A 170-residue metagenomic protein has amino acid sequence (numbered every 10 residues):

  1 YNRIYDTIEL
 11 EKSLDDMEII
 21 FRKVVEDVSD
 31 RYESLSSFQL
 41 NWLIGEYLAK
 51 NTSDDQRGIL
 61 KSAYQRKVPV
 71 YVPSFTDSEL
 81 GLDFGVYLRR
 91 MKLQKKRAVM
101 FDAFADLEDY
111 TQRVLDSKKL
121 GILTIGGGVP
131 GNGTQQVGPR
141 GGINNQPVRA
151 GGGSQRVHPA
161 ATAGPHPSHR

Functional and structural regions predicted by a protein language model:
Y1, Y87-L88, G138-G142: A glycine- and small-aliphatic-rich helix-loop capping segment at beta-alpha/alpha-beta transitions that lines
Y1-L80: Ligand-binding beta-strand-loop-alpha-helix segment within the catalytic cores of soluble metabolic enzymes
D15-I19, L35, D54, G58 (+3 more regions): Conserved active-site and cofactor/substrate-binding residues in soluble primary-metabolism enzymes
Y64, V114-K118, G141: Flexible, charged surface loops at secondary-structure boundaries
P73-G121: Active-site rim loops that border cofactor/substrate pockets in soluble metabolic enzymes
S78-D83, G131-T134, Q155: Short acidic/glycine-rich loop or secondary-structure boundary segments that cap or lie
K119, V129, Q136-R170: C-terminal functional extensions of proteins
